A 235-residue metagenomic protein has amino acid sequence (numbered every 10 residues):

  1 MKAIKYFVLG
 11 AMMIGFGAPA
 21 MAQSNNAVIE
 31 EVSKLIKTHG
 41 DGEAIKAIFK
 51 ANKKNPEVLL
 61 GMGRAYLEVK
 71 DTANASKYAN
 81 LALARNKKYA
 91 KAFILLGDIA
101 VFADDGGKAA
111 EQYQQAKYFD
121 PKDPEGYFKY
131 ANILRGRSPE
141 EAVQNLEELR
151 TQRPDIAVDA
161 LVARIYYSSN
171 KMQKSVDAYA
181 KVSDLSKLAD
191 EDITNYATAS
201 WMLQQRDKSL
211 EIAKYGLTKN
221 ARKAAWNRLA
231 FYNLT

Functional and structural regions predicted by a protein language model:
P19-N80: N-terminal leader/linker segments that initiate helical-solenoid repeat arrays
K37, E68-V69, F102-A103, R135-R137 (+3 more regions): Register position in tetratricopeptide repeats
A44-A47, Y78, Q112, N145 (+2 more regions): Alpha-helical solenoid repeat scaffolds, predominantly canonical TPR units
K50, N80-A84, Q114-Y118, E147-T151 (+2 more regions): Conserved structural position within tetratricopeptide repeats
K53, K87, P121, R153-P154 (+2 more regions): Short coil turns that delineate tetratricopeptide repeat
V58, A92, G126, V158-D159 (+2 more regions): TPR alpha-solenoid repeat register
G61, L95, K129, L161-R164 (+3 more regions): Canonical tetratricopeptide repeat
